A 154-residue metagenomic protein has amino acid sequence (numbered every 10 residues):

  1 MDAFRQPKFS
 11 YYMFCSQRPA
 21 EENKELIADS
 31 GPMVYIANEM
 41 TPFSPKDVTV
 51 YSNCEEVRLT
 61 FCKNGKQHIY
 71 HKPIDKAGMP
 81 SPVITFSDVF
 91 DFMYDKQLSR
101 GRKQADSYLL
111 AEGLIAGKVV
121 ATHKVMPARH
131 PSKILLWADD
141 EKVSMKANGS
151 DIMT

Functional and structural regions predicted by a protein language model:
M1-K142: Substrate-binding clefts and catalytic carboxylate motifs of secreted carbohydrate-active enzymes
P42-D47, A147-M153: Short coil/turn motif common to extracellular beta-sandwich-like domains
G113, S144-K146, T154: Acidic/polar residues at beta-strand termini and the immediately following turn/coil
